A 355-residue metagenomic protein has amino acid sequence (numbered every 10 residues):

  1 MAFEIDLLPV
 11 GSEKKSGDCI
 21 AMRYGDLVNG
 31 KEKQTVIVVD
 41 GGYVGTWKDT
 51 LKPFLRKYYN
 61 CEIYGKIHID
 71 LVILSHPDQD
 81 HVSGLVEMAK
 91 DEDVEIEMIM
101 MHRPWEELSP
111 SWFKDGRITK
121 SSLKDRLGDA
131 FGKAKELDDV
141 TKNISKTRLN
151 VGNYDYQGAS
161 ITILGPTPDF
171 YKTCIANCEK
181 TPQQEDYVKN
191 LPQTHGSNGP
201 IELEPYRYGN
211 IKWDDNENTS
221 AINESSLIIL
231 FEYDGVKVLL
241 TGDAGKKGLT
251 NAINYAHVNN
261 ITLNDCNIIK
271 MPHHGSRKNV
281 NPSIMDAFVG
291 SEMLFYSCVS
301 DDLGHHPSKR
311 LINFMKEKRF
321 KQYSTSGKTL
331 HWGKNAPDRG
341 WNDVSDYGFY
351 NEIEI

Functional and structural regions predicted by a protein language model:
M1-K66, A221-K247: Conserved beta-strand hairpin/beta-sheet module of binuclear metal-dependent hydrolase folds, prominently
A2-I5, V10, K90-K237, K316 (+2 more regions): Flexible, acidic/histidine-containing loops and adjacent segments that form or flank the divalent-metal
P9, M22, D40, H76 (+7 more regions): Divalent metal-coordination and catalytic microenvironments
K31-T35, T46-M100, N259-S276, G290-L294: Active-site metal-binding motif and surrounding structural segment of the metallo-beta-lactamase
V44-T46, P77-S83, E106-S109, F170 (+4 more regions): Active-site environment of divalent metal-dependent phosphoester hydrolases
D49-T50, V82-D91, S111-K114, N281-M285 (+1 more regions): Metal-dependent catalytic neighborhoods of phosphoester/phosphodiester hydrolases
P110, V258-W332: Long, structured stretches of catalytic cores involved in phosphate-ester chemistry, encompassing
I229-H273, N279: Long, well-ordered mid-to-C-terminal structural blocks that present hydrophobic/aromatic surfaces
